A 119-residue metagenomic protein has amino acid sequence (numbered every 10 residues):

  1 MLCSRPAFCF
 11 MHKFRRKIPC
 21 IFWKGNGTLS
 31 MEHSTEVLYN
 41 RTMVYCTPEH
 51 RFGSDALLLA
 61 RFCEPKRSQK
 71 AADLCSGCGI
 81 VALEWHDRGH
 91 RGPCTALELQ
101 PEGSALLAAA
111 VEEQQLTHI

Functional and structural regions predicted by a protein language model:
R5, R15-R16: Basic polycationic patches enriched in arginine
S30-K66: Class I SAM-dependent transferase core
R61-I119: Conserved SAM/SAH cofactor-binding pocket of Class I
